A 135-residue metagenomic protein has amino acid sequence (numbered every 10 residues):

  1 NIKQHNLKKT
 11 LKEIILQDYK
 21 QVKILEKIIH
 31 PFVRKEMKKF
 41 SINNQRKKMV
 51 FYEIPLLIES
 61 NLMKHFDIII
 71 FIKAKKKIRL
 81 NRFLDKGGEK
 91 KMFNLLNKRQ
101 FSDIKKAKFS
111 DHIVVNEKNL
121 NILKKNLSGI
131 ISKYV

Functional and structural regions predicted by a protein language model:
N1-R46: ATP-dependent small-molecule kinase phosphotransfer cores that center on conserved nucleotide phosphate-binding segments
K12-E13, E26, L80, L84 (+1 more regions): Amphipathic alpha-helical segments within well-ordered protein domains
Q21-I24, E53, I68, L95: Residue-level recognition of specific faces of alpha-helices
L25, F51, V114: Residue-level signature of catalytic and energy-coupling elements of molecular machines, predominantly ATP/GTP-dependent
E26-K27, I72-K73, N116: Active-site-adjacent beta-strand anchor residues
V33-M37, K64-H65, K76, K86-V135: Small-molecule kinase domains that catalyze NTP-dependent phosphoryl transfer to phosphate-bearing small molecules
E36-N43, M49-D85: ATP-dependent NMP and nucleoside kinases share a basic, alpha-helical "lid"
